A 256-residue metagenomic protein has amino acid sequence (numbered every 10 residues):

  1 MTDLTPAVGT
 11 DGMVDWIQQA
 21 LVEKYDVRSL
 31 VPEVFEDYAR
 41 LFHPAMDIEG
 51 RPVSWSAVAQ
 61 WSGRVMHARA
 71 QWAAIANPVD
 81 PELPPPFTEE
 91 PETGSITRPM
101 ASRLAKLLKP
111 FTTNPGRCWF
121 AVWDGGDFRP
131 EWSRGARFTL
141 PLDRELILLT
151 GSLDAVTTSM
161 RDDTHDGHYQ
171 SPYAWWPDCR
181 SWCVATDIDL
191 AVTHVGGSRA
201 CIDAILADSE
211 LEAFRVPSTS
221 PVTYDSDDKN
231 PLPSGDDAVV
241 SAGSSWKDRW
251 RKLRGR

Functional and structural regions predicted by a protein language model:
M1-D162: Extended, low-hydrophobicity segments enriched in charged/polar residues
S29, S54-S56, S62, S95 (+12 more regions): Generic serine detector
P84, T88, R129, T164 (+4 more regions): Alpha-helical context
D143-C201: Amphipathic protein-protein interaction modules
T186-R256: Alpha-helical oligomerization segments
